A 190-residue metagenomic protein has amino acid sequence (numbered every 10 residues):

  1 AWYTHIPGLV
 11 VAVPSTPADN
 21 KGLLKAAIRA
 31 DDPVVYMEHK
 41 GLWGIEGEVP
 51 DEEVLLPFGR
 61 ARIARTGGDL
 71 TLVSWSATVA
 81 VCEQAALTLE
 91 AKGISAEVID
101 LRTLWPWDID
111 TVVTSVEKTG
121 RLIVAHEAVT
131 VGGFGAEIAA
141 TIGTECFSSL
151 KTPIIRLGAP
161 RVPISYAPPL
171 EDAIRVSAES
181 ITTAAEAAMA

Functional and structural regions predicted by a protein language model:
A1-A30, M189: Conserved thiamine diphosphate
A27, D31-P33, I138-I142: Glycine- and acidic-residue-enriched helix-capping/beta->alpha junction motif
K40-A190: Thiamine diphosphate
